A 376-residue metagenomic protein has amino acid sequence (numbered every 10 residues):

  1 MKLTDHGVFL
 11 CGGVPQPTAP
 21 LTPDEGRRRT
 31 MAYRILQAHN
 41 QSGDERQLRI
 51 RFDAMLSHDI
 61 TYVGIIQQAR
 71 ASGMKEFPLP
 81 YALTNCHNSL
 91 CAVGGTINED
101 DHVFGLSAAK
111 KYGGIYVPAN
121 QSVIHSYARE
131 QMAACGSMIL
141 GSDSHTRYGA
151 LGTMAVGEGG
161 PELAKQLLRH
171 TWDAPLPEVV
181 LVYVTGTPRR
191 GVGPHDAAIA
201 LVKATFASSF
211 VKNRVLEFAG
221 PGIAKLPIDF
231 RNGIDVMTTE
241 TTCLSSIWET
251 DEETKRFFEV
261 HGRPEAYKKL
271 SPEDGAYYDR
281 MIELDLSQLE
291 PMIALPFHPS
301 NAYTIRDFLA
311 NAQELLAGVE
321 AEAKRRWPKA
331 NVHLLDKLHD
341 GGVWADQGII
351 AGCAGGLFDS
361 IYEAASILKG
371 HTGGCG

Functional and structural regions predicted by a protein language model:
M1-G376: Fe-S-dependent hydro-lyases/dehydratases of central metabolism
